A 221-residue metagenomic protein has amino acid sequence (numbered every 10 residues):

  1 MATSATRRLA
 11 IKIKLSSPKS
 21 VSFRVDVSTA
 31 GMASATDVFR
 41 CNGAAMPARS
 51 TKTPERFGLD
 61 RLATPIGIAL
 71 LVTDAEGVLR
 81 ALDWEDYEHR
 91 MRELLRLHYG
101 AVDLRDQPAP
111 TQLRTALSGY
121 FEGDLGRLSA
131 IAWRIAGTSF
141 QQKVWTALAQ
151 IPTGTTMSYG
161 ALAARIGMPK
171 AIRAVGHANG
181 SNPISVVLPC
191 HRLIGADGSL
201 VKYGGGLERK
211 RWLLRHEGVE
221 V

Functional and structural regions predicted by a protein language model:
M1-R8, K12-R24, S28-T29, S34-T36 (+1 more regions): Low-acidity, Ser/Thr- and Arg-rich intrinsically disordered low-complexity segments
K12, V27, V38-P169, H216-V221: Basic nucleic-acid-binding alpha-helical/helix-turn surface characteristic of O6-alkylguanine DNA
P47, A196-V221: …primarily DNA-binding HTH/wHTH and HhH modules…
V175-N182: Regulatory, non-catalytic segments
P183-V187: Major-groove DNA-recognition helix of helix-turn-helix-type DNA-binding domains
C190: Short cysteine clusters
